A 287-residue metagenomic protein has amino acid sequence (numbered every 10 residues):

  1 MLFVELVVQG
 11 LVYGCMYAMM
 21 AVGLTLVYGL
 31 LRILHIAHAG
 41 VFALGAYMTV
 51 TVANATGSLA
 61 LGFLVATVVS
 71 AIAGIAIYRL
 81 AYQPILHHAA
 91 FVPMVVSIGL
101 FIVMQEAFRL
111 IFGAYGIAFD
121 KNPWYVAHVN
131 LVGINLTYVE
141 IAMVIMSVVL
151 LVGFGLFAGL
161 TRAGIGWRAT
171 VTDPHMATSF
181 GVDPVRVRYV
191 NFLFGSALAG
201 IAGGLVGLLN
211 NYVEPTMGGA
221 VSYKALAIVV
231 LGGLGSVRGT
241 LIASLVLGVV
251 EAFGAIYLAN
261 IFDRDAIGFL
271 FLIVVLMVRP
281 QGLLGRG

Functional and structural regions predicted by a protein language model:
M1-M16, F157-R162, N191-V229, A252-D265: Inter-helical junctions in multi-pass inner-membrane proteins, predominant in energy-converting antiporter-like
M1-M20, M48, L59-G62, H88-M94 (+4 more regions): Membrane-interfacial amphipathic/re-entrant helices at transmembrane-helix boundaries
V8, L30-A76, L80: Membrane-embedded helix boundary and interhelical linker motif in transport proteins
C15, L24-A46, H87-V92, A163-G166 (+5 more regions): Short, non-helical or kinked segments that cap or interrupt transmembrane helices
G57-F101, A107, I242-L247, E251 (+1 more regions): Alpha-helical transmembrane segments within multi-pass membrane transporters and channels
S70, K224-L247, E251, L270-V278: Hydrophobic alpha-helical transmembrane segments of polytopic membrane proteins
P84-L160, V187-V190, N211, I256 (+4 more regions): Transmembrane helix-bundle core of multi-pass membrane transporters and related energy-transducing complexes
V132-V213, V237-I242: Helix-loop-helix "hairpin" substructures at the membrane interface of multi-pass membrane proteins
